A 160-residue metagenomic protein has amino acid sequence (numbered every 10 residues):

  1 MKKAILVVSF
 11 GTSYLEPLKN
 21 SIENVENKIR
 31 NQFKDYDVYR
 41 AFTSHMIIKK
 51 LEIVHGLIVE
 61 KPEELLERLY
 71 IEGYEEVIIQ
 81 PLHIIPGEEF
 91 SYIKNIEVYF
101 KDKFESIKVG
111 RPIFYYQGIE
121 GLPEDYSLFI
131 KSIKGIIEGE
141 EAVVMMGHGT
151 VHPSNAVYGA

Functional and structural regions predicted by a protein language model:
M1-A160: Extended amphipathic ligand-handling, pore-lining, and cofactor/metal-binding catalytic surfaces
